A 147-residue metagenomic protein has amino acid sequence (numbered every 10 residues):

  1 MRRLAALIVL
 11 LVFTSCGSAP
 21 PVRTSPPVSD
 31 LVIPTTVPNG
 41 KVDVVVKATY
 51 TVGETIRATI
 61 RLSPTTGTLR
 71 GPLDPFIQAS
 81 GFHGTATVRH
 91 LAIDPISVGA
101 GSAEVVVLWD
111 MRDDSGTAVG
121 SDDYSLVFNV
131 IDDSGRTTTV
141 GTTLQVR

Functional and structural regions predicted by a protein language model:
M1-L4: Positively charged n-region of N-terminal signal peptides that target proteins for export
L7-L10: Classic N-terminal secretory signal peptides
V12-S15: C-terminal motif of bacterial Sec signal peptides marking the signal peptidase cleavage site
G17-A19: Bacterial signal peptide processing site
V22-P38: N-terminal low-complexity, Pro/Thr-rich disordered segments that flank secretion/membrane-targeting signals
I33-V42, A48-D113, T117, V127-I131: Contiguous segments within soluble domain cores/interaction surfaces
D123-S125: Short, conserved beta-strand segments of beta-strand-rich sandwich/propeller modules, principally
R136-R147: Short beta-strand elements
